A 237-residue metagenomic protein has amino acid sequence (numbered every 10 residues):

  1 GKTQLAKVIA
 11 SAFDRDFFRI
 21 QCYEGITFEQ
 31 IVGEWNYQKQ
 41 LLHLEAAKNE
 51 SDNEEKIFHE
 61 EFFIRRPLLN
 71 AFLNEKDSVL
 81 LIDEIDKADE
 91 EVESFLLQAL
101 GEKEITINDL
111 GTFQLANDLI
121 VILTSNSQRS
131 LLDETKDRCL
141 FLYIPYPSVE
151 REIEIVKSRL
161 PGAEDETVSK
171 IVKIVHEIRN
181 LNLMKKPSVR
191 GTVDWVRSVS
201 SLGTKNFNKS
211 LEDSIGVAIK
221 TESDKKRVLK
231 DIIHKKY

Functional and structural regions predicted by a protein language model:
G1-Y237: C-terminal regulatory/interaction module of P-loop NTP-utilizing enzymes
